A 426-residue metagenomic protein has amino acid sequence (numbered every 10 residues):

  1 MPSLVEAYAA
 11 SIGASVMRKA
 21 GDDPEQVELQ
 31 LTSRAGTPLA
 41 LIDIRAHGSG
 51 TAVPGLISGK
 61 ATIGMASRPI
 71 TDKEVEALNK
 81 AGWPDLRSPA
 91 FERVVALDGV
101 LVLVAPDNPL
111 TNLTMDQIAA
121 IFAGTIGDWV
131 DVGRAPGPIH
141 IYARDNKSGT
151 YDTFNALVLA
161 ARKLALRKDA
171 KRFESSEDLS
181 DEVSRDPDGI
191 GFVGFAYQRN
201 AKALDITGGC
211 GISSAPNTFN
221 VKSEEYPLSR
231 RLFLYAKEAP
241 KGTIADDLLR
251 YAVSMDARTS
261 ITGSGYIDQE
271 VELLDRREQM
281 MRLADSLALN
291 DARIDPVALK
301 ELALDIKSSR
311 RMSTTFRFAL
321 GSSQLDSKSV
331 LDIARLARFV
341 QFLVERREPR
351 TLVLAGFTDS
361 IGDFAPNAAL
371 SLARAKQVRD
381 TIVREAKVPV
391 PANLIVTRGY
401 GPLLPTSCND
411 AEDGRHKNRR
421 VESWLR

Functional and structural regions predicted by a protein language model:
M1-F122: N-terminal segment of the mature folded domain
P2, S88-D169, E174, S180-D181: Extracytoplasmic ligand-binding site segments that recognize negatively charged/polar headgroups
E25-L39, A52-V53, T62, A143-S213: Ligand-binding pocket segment of bilobal, Venus flytrap-like solute-binding proteins
T51, K328, F357-R426: Periplasmic OmpA-like peptidoglycan-binding domain that tethers envelope proteins to the cell wall
G99-N108, S229-K241, F318: A bilobed periplasmic-binding-protein/Venus flytrap-type ligand-binding module shared by bacterial periplasmic
T114-R134, Y251-D275: Periplasmic-binding protein-like
I261-R310: Pro/Ala/Gly-rich low-complexity, hydrophilic intrinsically disordered segments
K300-K307, R311, F318-A355, R379-K387 (+1 more regions): Periplasmic peptidoglycan-binding/anchoring modules of Gram-negative envelope and division proteins
